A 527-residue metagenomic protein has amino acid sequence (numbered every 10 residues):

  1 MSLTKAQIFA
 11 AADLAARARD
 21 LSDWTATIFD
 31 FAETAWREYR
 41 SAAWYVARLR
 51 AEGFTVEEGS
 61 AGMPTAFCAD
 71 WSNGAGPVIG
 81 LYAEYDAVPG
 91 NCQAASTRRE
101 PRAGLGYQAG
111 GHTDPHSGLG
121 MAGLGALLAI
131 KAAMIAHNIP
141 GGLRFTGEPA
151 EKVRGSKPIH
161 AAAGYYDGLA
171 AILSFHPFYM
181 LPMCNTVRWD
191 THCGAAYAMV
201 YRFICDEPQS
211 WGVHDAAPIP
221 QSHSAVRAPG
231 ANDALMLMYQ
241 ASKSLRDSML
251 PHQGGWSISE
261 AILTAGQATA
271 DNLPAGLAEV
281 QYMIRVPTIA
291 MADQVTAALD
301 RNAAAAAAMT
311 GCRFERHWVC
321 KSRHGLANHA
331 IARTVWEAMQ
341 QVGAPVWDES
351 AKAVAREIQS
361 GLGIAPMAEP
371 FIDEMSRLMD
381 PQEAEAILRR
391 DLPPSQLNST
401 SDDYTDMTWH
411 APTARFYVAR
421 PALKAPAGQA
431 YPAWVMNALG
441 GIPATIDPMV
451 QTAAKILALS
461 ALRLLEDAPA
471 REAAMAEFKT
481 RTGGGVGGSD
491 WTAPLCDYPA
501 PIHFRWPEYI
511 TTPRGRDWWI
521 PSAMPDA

Functional and structural regions predicted by a protein language model:
S2-H112, S117, M121-G141: Acidic/His- and Gly-rich active-site-bordering loop/insert found across diverse amide/peptide-bond hydrolases
I28, L49, A69, L81 (+9 more regions): Divalent metal-coordination and catalytic microenvironments
Y45, A122-I130, L235-M238, S242 (+1 more regions): Buried hydrophobic packing segments
V88, L105-Q108, S117, A133-S259 (+3 more regions): Histidine/acidic-residue-rich, glycine-tolerant segments that coordinate divalent metal ions
G90-P101, D190-H192, P426-A433: Short, flexible, mixed-charge acidic loops at enzyme active sites
E207-Q209, I284-M291, S322-R323, I446 (+1 more regions): A generic structural motif
V213-D215, Q221-L273, V286-H317, H324-I372: Acidic-enriched catalytic cores of C-N bond-cleaving enzymes acting on peptides and small amides
S322-A527: An extended, acidic, His-containing surface patch that forms the Zn2+-binding/catalytic region of metallohydrolases
